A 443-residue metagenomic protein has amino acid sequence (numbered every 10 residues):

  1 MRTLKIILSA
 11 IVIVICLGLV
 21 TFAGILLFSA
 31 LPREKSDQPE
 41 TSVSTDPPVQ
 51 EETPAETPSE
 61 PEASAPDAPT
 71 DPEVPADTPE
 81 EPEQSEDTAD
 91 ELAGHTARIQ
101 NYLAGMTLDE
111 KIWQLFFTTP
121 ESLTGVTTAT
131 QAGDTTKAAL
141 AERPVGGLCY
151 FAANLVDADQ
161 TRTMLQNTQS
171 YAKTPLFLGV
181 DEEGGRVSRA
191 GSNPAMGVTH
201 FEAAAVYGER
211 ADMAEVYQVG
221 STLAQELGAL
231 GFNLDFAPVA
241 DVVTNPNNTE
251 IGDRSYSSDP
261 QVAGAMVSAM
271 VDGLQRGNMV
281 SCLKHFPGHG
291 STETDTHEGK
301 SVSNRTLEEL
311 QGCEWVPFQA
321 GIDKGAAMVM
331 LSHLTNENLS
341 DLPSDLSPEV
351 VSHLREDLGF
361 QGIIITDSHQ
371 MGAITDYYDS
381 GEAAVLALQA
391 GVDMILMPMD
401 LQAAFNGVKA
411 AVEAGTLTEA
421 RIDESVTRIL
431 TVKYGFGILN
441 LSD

Functional and structural regions predicted by a protein language model:
R2-P54, E60-E62, D67, D71-A76 (+3 more regions): Preference for extracellular/luminal or secreted protein segments
T107, G125-T128, A132, D157-A172 (+5 more regions): Second-shell residues forming the walls of enzyme active-site clefts
K111-L115, R143, T163, Y171-K173 (+1 more regions): Extracytoplasmic
W113, T136-D157, F236, P246 (+1 more regions): Short acidic, glycine-rich surface-loop motifs adjacent to enzyme active sites
A190-Y207: Flexible glycine-/small-residue-enriched beta->alpha junction loops that bind anionic phosphate/pyrophosphate groups
E202-V271, Q275: A substrate-binding/cap region within the structured catalytic cores of diverse enzymes
V239-N245, F286-G290, D443: Flexible hinge/switch segments at interdomain interfaces of large molecular machines
